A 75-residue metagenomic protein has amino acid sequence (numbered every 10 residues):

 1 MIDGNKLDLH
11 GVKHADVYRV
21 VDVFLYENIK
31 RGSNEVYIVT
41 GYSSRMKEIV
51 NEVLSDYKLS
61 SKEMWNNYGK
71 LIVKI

Functional and structural regions predicted by a protein language model:
M1-I75: Long, charged, low-complexity intrinsically disordered regions
